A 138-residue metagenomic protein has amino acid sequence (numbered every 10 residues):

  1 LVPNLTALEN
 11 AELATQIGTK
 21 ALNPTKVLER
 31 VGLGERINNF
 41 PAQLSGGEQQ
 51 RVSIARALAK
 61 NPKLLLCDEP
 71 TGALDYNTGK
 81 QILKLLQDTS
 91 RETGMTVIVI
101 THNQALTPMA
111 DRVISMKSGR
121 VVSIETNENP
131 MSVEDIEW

Functional and structural regions predicted by a protein language model:
L1-M109, S115-M116: ABC family nucleotide-binding domain
A110-D111, E125: Short, flexible helix/strand-to-coil boundary loops that buttress conserved ligand/catalytic motifs in alpha/beta
R120-W138: Conserved beta-strand-loop-alpha-helix hinge in the C-terminal portion of ABC ATPase nucleotide-binding domains
